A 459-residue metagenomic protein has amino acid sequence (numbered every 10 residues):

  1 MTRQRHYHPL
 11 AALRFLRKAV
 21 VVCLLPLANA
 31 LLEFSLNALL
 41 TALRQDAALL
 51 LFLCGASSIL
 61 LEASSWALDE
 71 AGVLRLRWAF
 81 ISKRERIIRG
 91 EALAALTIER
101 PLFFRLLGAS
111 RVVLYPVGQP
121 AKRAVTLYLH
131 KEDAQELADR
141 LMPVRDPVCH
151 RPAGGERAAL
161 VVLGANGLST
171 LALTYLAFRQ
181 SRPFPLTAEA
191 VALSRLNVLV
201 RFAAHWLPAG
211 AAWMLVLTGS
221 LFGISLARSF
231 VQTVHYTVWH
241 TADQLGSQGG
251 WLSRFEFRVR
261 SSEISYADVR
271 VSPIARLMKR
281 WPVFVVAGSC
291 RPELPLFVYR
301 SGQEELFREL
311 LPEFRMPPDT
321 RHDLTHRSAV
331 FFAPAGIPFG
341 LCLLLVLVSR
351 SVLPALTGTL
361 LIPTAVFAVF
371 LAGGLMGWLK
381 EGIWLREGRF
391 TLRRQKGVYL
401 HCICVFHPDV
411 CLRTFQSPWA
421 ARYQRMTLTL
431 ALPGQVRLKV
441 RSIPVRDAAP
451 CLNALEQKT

Functional and structural regions predicted by a protein language model:
M1-T459: N-terminal basic, Ser/Thr-rich segments that initiate or prime the first beta/alpha elements at protein or domain
